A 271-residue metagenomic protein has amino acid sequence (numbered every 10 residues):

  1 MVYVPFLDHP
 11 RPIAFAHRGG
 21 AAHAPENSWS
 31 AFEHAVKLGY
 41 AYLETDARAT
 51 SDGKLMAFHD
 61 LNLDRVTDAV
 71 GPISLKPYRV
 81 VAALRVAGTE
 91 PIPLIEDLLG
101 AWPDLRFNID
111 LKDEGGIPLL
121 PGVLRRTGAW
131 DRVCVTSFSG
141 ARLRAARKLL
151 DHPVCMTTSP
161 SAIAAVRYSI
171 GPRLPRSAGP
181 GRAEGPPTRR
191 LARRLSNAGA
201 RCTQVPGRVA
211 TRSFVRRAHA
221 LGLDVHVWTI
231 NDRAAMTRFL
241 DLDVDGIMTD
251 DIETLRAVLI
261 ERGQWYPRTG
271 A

Functional and structural regions predicted by a protein language model:
M1-A271: Phosphate-group recognition and catalysis centered on beta-loop-alpha active-site segments
